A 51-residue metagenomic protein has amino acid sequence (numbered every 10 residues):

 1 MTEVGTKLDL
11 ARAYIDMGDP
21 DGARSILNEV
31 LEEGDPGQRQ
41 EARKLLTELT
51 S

Functional and structural regions predicted by a protein language model:
M1-L8: Amphipathic alpha-helical repeat elements characteristic of tetratricopeptide repeat
